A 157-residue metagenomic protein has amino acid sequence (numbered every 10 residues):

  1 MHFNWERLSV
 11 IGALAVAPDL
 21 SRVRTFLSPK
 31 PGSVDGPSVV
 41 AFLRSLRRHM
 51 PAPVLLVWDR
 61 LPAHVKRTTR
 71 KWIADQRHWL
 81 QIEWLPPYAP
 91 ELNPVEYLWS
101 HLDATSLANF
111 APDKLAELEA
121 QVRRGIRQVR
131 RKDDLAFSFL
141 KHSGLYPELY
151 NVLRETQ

Functional and structural regions predicted by a protein language model:
M1, A74-P94, F110: RNase H-like polynucleotidyl transferase catalytic core
M1-P53: Electropositive, glycine- and tryptophan-enriched low-complexity nucleic-acid-binding patches
A13, V54-R60, E83-P86, E119 (+1 more regions): Short beta-strand segments
P31-S33, L56-T69, P87-L92: Acidic, metal-coordinating catalytic cores used for nucleic-acid/nucleotide bond scission and strand-transfer chemistry
F42, T68-W72: A short acidic, amphipathic alpha-helical/loop segment
H49, D75-Q76, Q128: Alpha-helix C-cap/termination motif
V95-Q157: C-terminal anion-handling pockets and recognition modules
